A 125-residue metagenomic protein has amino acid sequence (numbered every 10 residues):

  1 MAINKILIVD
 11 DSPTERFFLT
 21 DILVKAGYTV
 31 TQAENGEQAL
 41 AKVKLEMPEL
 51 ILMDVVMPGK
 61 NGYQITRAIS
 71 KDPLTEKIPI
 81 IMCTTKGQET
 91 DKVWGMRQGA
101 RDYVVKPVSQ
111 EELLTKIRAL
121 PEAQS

Functional and structural regions predicted by a protein language model:
F17-K25: Charged docking surfaces used in two-component/phosphorelay signaling
G27-E34, K42: Short hydrophobic/Thr-rich beta-strand motif most characteristic of the beta2 strand and flanking loop of CheY-like
E46-L52: Active-site beta3 strand of CheY-like receiver
M57: Receiver (REC) domain active-site loop signature in two-component systems and cognate sites in sensor histidine kinases
V108-I117: C-terminal output helix
